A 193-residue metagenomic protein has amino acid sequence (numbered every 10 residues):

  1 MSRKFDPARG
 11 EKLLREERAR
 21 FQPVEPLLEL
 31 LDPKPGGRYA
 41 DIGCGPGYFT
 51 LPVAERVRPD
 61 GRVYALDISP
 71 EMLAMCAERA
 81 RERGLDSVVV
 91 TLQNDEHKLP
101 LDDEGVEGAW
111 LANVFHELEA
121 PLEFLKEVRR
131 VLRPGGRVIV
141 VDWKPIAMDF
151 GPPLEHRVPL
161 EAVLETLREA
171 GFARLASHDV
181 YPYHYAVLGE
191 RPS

Functional and structural regions predicted by a protein language model:
R3-F21: Class I SAM-dependent methyltransferase Rossmann-like catalytic core, especially the SAM/SAH-binding loop
R18-R38: Conserved alpha-helix/loop element of class I SAM-dependent methyltransferases that forms part of the SAM/SAH-binding
A40-I42, P46-K98: Class I SAM-dependent methyltransferase SAM/SAH-binding core
H97-G108: A short acidic, Gly/Pro-enriched loop at the edge of an enzyme's catalytic core that lines a small-molecule cofactor
E107-A120: A short SAM/SAH-binding and catalytic strip from SAM-dependent methyltransferases
L122-P134: A short glycine-rich, Lys/Arg-flanked "PGG" loop and its adjoining helix->strand segment in the class I
I139-A162: Conserved class I S-adenosyl-L-methionine
D179-S193: Core SAM-dependent methyltransferase catalytic element
